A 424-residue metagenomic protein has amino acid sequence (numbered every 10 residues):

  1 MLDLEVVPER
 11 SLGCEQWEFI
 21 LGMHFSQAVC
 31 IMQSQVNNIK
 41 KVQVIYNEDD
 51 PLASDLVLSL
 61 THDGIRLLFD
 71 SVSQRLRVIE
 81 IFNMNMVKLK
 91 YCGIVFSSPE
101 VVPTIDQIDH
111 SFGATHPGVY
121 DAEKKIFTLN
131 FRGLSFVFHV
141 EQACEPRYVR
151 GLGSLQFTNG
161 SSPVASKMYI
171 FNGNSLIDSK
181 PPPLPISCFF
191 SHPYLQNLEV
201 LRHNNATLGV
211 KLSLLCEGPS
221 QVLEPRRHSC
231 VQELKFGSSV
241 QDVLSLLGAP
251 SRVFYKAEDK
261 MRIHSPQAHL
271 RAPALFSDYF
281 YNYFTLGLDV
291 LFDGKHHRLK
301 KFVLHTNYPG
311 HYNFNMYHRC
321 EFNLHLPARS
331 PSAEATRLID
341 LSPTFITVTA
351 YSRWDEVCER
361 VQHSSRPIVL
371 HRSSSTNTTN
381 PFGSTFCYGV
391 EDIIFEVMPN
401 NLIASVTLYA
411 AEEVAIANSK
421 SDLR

Functional and structural regions predicted by a protein language model:
M1-R424: Short helix/turn-capping signatures at newly exposed starts of structured segments
